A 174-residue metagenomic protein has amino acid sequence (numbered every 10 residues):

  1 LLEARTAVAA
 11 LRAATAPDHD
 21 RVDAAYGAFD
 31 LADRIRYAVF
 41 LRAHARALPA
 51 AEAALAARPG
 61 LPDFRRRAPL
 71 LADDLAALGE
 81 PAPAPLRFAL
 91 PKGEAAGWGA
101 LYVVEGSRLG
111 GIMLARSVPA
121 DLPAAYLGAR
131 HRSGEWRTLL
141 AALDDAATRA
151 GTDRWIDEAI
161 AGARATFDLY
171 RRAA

Functional and structural regions predicted by a protein language model:
L1-A174: Metal- and O2-centered redox machinery and metal/ROS homeostasis
